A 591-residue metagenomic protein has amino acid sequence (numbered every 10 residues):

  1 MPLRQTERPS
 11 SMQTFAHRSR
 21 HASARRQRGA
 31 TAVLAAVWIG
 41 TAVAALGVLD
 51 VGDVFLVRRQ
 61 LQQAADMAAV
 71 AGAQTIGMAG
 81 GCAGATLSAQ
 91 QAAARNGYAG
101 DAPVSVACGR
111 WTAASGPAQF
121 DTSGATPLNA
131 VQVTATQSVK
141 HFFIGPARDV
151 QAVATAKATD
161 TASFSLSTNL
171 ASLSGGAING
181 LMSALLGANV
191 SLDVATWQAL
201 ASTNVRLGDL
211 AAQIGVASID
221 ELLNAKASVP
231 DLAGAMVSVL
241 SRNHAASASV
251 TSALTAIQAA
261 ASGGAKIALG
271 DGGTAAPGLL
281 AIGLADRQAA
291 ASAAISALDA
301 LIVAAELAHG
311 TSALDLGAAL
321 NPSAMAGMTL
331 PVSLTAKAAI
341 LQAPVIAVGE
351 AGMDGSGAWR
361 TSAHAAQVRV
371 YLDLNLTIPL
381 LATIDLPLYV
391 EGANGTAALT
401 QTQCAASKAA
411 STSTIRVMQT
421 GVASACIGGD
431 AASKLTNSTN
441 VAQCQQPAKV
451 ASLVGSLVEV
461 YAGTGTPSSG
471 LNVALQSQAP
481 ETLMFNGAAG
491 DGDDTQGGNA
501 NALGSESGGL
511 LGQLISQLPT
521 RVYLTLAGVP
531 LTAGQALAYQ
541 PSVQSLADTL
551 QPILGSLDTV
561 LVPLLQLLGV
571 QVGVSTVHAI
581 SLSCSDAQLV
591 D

Functional and structural regions predicted by a protein language model:
P2-S19, A71-Q137, H244, Q258 (+2 more regions): Short amphipathic secondary-structure patches
P2-T86, V205, D209, N224 (+6 more regions): Alpha-helical assembly-interface signal, strongest on the long, hydrophobic N-terminal helix that forms
T14-A16, N96, F142-Q213, I219 (+1 more regions): Low-complexity, S/T/G/P-rich flexible repeat/linker segments used as non-globular hinges and stalks within
A125-L128, A158, A162, G357-V368: Edge/loop elements at the starts and ends of beta-strands within beta-rich repeat scaffolds
S138-A147, T377-I384: Short, cysteine-centered beta-strand-loop-beta hairpins and adjacent loop/turn segments enriched in charged/polar
L166, A177-M182, N189, G528 (+3 more regions): Extracellular/lumenal and peripheral-membrane lipid-interaction modules
L186-V543, P552, Q588-L589: Preference for solvent-exposed, low-hydrophobicity sequence contexts
L483-G487, D494-G498, A547-D591: Predominantly polar beta-repeat domains that present long G/T/S/D/N-rich surfaces used to bind, process, or adhere
